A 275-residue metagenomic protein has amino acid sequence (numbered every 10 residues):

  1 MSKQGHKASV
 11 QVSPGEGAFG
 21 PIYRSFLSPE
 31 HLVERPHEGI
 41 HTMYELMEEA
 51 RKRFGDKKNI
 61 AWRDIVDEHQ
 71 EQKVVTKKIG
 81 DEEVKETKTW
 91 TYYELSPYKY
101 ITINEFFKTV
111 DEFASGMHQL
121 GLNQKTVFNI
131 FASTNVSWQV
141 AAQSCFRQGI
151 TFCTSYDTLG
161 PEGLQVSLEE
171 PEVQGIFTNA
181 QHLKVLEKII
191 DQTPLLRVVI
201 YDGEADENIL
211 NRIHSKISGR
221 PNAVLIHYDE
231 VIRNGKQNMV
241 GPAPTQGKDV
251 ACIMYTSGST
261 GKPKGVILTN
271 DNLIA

Functional and structural regions predicted by a protein language model:
M1-F26, T245: Cytosolic, low-complexity regulatory segments enriched in Ser/Pro/Gly with interspersed Lys/Arg in eukaryotic signaling
S2-V12, L46, R147-R233: Structural core segment of the AMP-binding/adenylate-forming
K3, Q11, H37-T87, K108 (+1 more regions): A short N-terminal helical cap/helix-turn-helix that marks the beginning of AMP-binding/adenylate-forming
L27-P29, V84-P97, I232-G241: Short glycine/proline-rich turn/loop motifs
K58, G219-I226, I232-Y255, K262: Conserved pre-ATP/AMP-binding loop-to-beta segment of ANL
D64, H69, K73, E82-E105 (+1 more regions): Conserved AMP-binding/adenylate-forming
Y100-I103, A251-A275: Conserved AMP-binding A3 loop
F128, C145, I176, V250 (+1 more regions): Conserved S/T- and glycine-rich ATP-binding loop of Class I adenylate-forming
